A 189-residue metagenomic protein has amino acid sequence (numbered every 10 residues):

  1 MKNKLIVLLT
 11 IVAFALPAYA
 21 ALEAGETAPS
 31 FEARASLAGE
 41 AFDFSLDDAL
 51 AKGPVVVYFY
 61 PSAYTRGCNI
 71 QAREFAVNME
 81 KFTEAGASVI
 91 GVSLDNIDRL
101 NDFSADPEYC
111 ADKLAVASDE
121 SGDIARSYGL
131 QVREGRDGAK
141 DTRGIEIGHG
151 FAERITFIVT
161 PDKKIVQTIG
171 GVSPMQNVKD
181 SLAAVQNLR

Functional and structural regions predicted by a protein language model:
M1-V7: Bacterial N-terminal signal peptides that target proteins for export
L8-L9, L114: A ubiquitous, low-specificity "background" feature that marks scattered single residues across proteins without
I11-A13: Repetitive helical segments and hydrophobic/amphipathic motifs
A15-P17: N-terminal signal peptide c-region/cleavage motif recognized by signal peptidases
Y19-R189: Chalcogenol-based redox active-site neighborhoods
